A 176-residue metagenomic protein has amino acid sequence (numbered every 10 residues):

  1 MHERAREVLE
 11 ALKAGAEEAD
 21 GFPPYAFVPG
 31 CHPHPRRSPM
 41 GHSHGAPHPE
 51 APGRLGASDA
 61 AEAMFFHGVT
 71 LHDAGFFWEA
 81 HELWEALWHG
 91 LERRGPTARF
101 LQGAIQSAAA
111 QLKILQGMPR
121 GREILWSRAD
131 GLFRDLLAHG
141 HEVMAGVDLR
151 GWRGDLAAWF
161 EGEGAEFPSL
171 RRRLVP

Functional and structural regions predicted by a protein language model:
M1-E92, D135-P176: N-terminal alpha-helical interaction modules that lie
A60, G95-Q102: Residues that mark the junctions of alpha-helical repeat units in TPR/alpha-solenoid scaffolds
H67, Q102, S107-A109: Structural register within alpha-helical repeat arrays
W78, E82-E85, I105-A108, S127 (+1 more regions): Generic structural signal for well-ordered, non-membrane alpha-helices
Q102-G103, K113, L132-F133: Alpha-helical protein-protein interaction scaffolds
G117-A138: TPR/TPR-like (Sel1-like) alpha-helical repeat modules
